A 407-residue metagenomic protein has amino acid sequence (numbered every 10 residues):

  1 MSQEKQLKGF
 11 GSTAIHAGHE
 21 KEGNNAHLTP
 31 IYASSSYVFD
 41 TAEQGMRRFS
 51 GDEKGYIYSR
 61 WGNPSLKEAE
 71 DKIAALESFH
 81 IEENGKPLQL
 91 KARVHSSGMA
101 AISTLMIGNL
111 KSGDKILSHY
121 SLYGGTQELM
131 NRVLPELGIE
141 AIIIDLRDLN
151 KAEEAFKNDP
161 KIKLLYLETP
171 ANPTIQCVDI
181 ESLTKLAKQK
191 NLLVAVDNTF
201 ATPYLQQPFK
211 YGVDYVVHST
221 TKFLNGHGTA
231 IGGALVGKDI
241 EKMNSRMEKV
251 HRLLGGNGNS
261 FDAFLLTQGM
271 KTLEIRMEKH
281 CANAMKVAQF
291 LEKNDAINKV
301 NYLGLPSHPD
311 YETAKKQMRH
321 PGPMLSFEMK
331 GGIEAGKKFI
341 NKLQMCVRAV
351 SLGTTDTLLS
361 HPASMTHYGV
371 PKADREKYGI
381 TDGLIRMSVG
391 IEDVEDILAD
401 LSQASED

Functional and structural regions predicted by a protein language model:
M1-N63, D71-K72: N-terminal "arm"/small-domain region of PLP-dependent enzymes with the aminotransferase-like
S2, H80-K86, N131-R132, E140-I142 (+4 more regions): PLP-dependent enzyme catalytic core of the Aspartate aminotransferase-like
S2-Q6, G11-H16, E20-G23, L76 (+3 more regions): Conserved PLP-enzyme active-site core in the AAT-like
A17-H19, A33-Y37, R60-G62, S96 (+4 more regions): Pocket-edge structural micro-motifs
E22, V38-A42, K242-M243, L273 (+3 more regions): Short, acidic Gly/Pro/Ser/Thr-rich loop/turn segments
S59, L265-I275, P323-K330, R386-G390: Short, well-ordered beta-strand elements within core beta-sheets of diverse protein domains
A69, R246, A335-F339, I397-L401: Hydrophobic side chains in well-ordered alpha-helices
K299-I385, V389: Conserved C-terminal alpha-helix-loop-beta "cap" of PLP-dependent enzymes that closes/shapes the active-site mouth
